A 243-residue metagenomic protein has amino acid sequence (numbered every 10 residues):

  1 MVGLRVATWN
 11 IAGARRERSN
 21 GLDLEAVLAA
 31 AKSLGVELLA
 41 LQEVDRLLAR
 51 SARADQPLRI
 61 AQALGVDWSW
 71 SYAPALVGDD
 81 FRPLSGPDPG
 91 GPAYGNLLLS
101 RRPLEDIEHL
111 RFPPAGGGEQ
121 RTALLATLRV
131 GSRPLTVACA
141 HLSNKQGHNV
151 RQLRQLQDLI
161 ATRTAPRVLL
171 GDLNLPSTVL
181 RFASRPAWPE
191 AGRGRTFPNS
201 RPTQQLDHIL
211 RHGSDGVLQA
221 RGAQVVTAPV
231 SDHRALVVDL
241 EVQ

Functional and structural regions predicted by a protein language model:
M1-V6, P92, S100-D106, G118-C139 (+1 more regions): Beta-strand-turn-beta hairpins that frame and shape the catalytic cleft of phosphate-ester-processing enzymes
M1-V66, W70-L84, D88-A93, R154-Q155 (+1 more regions): N-terminal, active-site-proximal structural segment of metallo-dependent hydrolase catalytic domains
R5-I11, V27-R53, L99, A126 (+5 more regions): Active-site beta-strand/loop signature of hydrolases that rely on acidic residues for catalysis
A14-R16, R46-A49, G78-D80, K145-H148 (+2 more regions): Active-site environment of divalent metal-dependent phosphoester hydrolases
R18, A49-S51, A63, R82 (+4 more regions): Short glycine-/acidic-enriched loop or helix-start segments at secondary-structure transitions that form or flank
S19-L24, G117-E119, N149: A conditional alpha-helix N-cap/helix-loop micro-motif detector
L104, H109-A115, T127-L128, Q146 (+2 more regions): Metal-dependent phosphoester-hydrolase catalytic domains
R111, C139-L142: Short, structured patches in soluble enzyme cores that scaffold and shape functional sites
